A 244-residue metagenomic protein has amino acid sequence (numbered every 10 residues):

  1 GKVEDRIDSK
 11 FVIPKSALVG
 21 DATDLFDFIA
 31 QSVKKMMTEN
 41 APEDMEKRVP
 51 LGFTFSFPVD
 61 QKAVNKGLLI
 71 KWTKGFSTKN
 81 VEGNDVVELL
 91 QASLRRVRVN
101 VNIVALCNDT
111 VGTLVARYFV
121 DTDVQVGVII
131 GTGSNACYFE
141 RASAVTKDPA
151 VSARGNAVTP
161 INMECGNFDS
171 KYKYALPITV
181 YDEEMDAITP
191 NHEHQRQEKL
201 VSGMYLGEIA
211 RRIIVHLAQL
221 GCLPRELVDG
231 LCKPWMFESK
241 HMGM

Functional and structural regions predicted by a protein language model:
G1-G52, R95, F119-V120, I178-M244: ATP-binding/phosphotransfer module of carbohydrate and carboxylate kinases, centering on a glycine-rich
D5-A30, K34, V59-Y118, D123-V126 (+1 more regions): Glycine-rich phosphate-binding loop and adjoining helix at the ATP-binding site of ATP-dependent phosphoryl-transfer
T54-P58: Short loop/turn motifs enriched for small/polar and acidic residues
C137-R141: Short beta-strand-to-turn element immediately C-terminal to the catalytic PLP-Schiff-base lysine in fold type I
